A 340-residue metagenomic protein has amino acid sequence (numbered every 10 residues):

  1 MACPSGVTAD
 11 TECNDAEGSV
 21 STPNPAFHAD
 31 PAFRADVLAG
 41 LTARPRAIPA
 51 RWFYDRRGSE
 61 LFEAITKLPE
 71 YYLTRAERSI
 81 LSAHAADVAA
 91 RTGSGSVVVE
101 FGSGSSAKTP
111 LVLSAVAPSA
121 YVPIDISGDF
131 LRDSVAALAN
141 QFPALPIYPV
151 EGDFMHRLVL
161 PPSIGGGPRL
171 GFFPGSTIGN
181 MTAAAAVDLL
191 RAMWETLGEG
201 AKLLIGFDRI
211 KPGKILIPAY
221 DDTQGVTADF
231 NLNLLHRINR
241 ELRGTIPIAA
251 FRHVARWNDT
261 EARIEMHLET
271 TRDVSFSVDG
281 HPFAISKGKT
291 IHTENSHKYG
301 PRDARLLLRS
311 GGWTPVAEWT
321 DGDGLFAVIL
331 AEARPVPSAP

Functional and structural regions predicted by a protein language model:
A2-W52, S59: N-terminal auxiliary segments of SAM/dcSAM-dependent transferases
P45-G95: Class I SAM-dependent methyltransferase Rossmann-like catalytic core, especially the SAM/SAH-binding loop
G95-G104: Conserved class I S-adenosyl-L-methionine
S105-A117: Conserved SAM-binding loop of SAM-dependent methyltransferases across substrates and taxa, primarily the Class I
S127-D129: Conserved SAM/SAH-binding beta-strand->alpha-helix loop
V187-E199: A short glycine-rich, Lys/Arg-flanked "PGG" loop and its adjoining helix->strand segment in the class I
T196-I210: Conserved beta-strand signature within the Rossmann-like core of class I S-adenosyl-L-methionine
I215-W313: Substrate-binding/catalytic lobe of Class I Rossmann-like enzymes that use SAM or dcSAM, i.e., the mid-to-C-terminal
